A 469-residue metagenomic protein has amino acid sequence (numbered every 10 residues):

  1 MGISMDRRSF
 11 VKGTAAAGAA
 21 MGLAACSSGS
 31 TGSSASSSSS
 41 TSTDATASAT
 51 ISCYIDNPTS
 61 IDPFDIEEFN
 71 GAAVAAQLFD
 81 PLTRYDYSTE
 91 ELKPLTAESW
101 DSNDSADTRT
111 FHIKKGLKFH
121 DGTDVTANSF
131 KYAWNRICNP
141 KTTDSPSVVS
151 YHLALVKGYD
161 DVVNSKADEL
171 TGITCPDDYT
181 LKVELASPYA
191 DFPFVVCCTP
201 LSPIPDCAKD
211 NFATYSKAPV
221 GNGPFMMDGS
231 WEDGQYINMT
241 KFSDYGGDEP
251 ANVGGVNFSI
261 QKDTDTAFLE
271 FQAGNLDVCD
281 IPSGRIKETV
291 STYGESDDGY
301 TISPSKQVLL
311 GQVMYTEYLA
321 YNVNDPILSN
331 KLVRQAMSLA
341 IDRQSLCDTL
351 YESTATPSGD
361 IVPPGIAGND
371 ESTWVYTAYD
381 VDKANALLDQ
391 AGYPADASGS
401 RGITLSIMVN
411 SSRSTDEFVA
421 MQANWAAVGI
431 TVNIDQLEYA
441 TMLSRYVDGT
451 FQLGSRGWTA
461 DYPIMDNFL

Functional and structural regions predicted by a protein language model:
Y54-D104, V220: N-terminal lobe/hinge region of extracytoplasmic solute-binding protein
D86, D178, E184-A251, G255 (+1 more regions): Gly/Pro-rich hinge or "lid" segments in bacterial periplasmic/extracellular proteins
E98-V149, E270-A273, I327: Aromatic- and charge-enriched surface segment that lines or borders ligand/interaction sites
H112, S129-K131, C138, T142-P205: Surface-exposed binding/hinge segments that line and control ligand-binding clefts or catalytic entry sites
C138-P140, L309, N324-I366, E417: Periplasmic-binding protein-like
A208-T214, S243-Y293, T431: Ligand-site clamp/hinge motif
L328, T356-A391, S411-D416: Structural transition elements
A355, A367, A391-A460: Ligand/substrate-recognition segments at binding pockets and active sites
